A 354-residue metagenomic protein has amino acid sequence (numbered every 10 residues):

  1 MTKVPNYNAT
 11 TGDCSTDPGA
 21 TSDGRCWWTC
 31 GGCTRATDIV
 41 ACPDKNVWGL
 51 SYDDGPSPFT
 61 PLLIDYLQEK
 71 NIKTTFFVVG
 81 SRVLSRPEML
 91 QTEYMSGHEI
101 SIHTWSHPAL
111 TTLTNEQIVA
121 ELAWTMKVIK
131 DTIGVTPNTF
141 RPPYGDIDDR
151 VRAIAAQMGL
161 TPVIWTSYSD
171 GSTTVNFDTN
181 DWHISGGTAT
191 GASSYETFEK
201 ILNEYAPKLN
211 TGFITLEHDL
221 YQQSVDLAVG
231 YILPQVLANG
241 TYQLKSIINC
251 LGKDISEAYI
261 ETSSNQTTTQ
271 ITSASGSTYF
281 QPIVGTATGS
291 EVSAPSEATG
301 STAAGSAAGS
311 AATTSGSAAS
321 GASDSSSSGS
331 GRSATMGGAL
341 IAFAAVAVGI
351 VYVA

Functional and structural regions predicted by a protein language model:
M1-A109, Q117, E121-N138: Active-site beta->alpha N-cap acidic-glycine motif
M1-L50, P61, I184-S193, Y242-G285 (+2 more regions): N-terminal pre-catalytic segment of deacetylase/amide-hydrolase enzymes
L67-E69, Q91-M95, R152-G159, L233-A238 (+1 more regions): Short, surface-exposed basic-aromatic patches at helix termini and helix-loop junctions that form
L90-E93, E116-I118, F177-D181, Y259-S263: Short low-complexity, flexible loop/linker segments enriched in glycine and/or proline with clustered acidic
A109-Q243, I247-G252: Catalytic domains of cell-wall/extracellular-matrix polysaccharide-remodeling enzymes, centered on de-N-acetylation
T286-S320: Extracellular mucin-like PTS domains
S317-G329: Juxtamembrane low-complexity tails/linkers enriched in Ser/Thr-Pro and polybasic
S327-A354: Cleavable C-terminal sorting propeptides in eukaryotic secreted/cell-surface proteins
